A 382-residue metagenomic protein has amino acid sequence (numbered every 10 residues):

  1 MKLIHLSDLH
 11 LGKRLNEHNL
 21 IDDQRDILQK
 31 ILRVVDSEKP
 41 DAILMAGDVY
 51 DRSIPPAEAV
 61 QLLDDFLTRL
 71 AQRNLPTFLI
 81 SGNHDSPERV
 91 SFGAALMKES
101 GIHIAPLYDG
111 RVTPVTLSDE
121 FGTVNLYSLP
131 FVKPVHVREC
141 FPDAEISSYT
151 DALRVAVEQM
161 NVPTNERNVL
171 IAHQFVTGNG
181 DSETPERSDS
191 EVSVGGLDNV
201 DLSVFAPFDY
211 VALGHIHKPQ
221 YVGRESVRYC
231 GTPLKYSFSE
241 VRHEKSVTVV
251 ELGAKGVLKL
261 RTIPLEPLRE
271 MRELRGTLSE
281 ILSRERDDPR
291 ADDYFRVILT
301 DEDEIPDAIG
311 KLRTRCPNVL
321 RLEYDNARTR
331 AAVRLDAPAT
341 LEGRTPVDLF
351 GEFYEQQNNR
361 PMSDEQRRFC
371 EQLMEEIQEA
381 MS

Functional and structural regions predicted by a protein language model:
M1-T68, Q72, R367-E376, A380: N-terminal active-site segment of His-dependent metallophosphoesterases
D8, L28, I43, D48 (+8 more regions): Divalent metal-coordination and catalytic microenvironments
V35-K39, D119-E120, V162-N165, D288-R290: Glycine-rich phosphate-binding loop signature in dinucleotide/nucleotide-binding domains
S37, A42, E251-S382: Accessory, non-catalytic peripheral segments of nucleic-acid enzymes
P55, H84-G223: His/Asp/Glu-rich metal-coordinating catalytic cores of metallo-dependent phosphodiesterases/hydrolases acting on
L62-N74, L197-P207: Catalytic-core regions built around general acid/base machinery
Q72-T77, E166: A short helix->loop->beta-strand "cap" motif at the edges of active sites that frequently abuts
V112-V124, L129, V227-A291: Binuclear metal-dependent phosphoesterase catalytic core
